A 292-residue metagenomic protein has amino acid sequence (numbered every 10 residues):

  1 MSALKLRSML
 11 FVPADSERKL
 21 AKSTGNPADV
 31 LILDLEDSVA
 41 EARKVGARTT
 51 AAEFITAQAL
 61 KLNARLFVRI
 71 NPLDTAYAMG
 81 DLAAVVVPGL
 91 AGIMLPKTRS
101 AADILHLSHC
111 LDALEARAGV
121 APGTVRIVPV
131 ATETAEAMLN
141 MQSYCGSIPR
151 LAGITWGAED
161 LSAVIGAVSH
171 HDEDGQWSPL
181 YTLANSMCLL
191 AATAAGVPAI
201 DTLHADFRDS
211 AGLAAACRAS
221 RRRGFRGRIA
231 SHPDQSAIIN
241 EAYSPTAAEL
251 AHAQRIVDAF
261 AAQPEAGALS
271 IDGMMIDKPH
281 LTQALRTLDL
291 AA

Functional and structural regions predicted by a protein language model:
M1-A292: Expand to "…catalyze enediolate/carbanion chemistry for C-C bond making/breaking, isomerization, decarboxylation
